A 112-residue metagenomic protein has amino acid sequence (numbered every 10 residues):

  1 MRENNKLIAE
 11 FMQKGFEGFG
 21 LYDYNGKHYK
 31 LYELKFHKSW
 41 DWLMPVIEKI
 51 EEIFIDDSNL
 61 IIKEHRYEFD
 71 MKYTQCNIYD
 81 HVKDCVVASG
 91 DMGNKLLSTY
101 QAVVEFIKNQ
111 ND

Functional and structural regions predicted by a protein language model:
M1-D112: Glycine-rich anion-binding surface patch
